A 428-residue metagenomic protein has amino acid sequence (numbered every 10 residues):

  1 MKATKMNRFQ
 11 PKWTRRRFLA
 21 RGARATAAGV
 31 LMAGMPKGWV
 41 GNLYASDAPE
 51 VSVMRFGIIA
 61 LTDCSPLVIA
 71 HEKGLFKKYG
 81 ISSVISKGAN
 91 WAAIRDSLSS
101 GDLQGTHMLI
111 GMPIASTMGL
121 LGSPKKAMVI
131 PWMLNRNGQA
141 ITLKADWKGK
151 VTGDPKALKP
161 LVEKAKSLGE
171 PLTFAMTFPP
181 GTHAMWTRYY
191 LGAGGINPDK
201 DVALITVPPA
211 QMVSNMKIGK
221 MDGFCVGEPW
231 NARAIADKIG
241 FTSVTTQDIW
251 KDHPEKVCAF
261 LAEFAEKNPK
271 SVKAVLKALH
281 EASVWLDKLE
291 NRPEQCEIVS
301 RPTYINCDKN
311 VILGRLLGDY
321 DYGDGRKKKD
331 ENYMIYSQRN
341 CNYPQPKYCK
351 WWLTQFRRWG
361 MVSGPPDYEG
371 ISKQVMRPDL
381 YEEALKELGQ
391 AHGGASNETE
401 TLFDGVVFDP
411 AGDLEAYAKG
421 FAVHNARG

Functional and structural regions predicted by a protein language model:
M1-R17, K37, G41: N-terminal secretory signal peptides
R15-G34: N-terminal export leaders
Y44-T206, I218-A232, I239-D252, D404 (+1 more regions): Short, glycine-/small- and polar/acidic-enriched structural segments that line small-molecule recognition paths
P66, H71, A93, S97 (+10 more regions): Extracytoplasmic/secreted proteins, especially bacterial periplasmic and envelope-associated proteins
A70-K73, Y79, S97, G101 (+8 more regions): Structured segments of extracytoplasmic/periplasmic soluble domains in secreted or envelope-associated proteins
A140-T142, V257-F260, F264-A265: Short glycine- and hydrophobic/aromatic-rich loop-to-beta-strand nucleating segment in the catalytic cores
N268-D379: Secondary-structure end/capping motifs
K350-G428: Conserved C-terminal helix/tail region of periplasmic/extracytoplasmic solute-binding proteins
